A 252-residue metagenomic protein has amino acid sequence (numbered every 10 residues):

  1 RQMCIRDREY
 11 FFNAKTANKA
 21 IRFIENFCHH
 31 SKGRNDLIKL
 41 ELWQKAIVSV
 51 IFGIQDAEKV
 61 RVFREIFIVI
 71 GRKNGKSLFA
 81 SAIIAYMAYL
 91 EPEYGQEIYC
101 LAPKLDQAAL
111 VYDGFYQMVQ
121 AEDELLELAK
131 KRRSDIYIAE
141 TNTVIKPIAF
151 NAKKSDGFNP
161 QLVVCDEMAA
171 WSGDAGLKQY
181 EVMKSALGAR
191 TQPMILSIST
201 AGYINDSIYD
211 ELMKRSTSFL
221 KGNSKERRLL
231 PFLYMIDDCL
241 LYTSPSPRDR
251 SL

Functional and structural regions predicted by a protein language model:
Q2, R6-S244, R248: Phosphate/NTP-binding elements of NTP-utilizing enzymes
S251-L252: N-terminal low-complexity segments that are often proline-rich with Ser/Thr-Pro
